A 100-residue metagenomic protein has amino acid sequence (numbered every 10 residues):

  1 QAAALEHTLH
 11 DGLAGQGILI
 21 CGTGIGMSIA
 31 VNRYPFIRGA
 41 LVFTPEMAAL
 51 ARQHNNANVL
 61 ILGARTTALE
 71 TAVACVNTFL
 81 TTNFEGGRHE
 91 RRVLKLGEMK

Functional and structural regions predicted by a protein language model:
Q1-Q16: Short alpha-helical segments enriched in small residues
A2, G24-S28, A72, H89: A general structural signal for well-ordered alpha-helical segments in protein cores
G17, I37, N77-F79: General secondary-structure propensity
L19-R65: Mid-chain, well-packed structural core segment of small domains
P45-K100: C-terminal binding/interaction regions
